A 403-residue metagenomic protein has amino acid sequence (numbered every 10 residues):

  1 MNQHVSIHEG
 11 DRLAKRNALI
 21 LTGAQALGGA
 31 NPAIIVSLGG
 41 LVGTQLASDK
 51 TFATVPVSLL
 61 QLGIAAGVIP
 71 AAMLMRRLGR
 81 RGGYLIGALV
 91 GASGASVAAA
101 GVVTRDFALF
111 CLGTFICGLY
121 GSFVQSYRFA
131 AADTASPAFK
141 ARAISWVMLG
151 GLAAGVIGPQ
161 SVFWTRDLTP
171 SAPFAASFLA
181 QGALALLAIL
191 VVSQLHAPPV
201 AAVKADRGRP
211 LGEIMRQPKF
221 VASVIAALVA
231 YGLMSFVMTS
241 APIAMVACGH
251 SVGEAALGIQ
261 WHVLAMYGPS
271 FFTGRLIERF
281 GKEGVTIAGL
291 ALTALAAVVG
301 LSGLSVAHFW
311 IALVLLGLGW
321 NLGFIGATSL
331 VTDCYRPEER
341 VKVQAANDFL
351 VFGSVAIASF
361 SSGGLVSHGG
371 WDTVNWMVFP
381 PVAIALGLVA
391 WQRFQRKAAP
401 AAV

Functional and structural regions predicted by a protein language model:
N2-K15, H196-I225: Juxtamembrane intracellular "pre-TM" segments in multi-pass secondary transporters
A26, F107-S122, H308-L322: Hydrophobic core of transmembrane alpha-helices in multi-pass small-molecule transporters, especially MFS/SLC-type
G39, G121-A135, L322-Y335: Intracellular juxtamembrane helix-capping segments at the cytosolic ends of symmetry-related transmembrane helices
G67-R80, P269-K282, V366: Helix-to-loop junctions at the C-terminal end of transmembrane segments in multipass secondary transporters
R81-G82, W164-A183, G364-V382: A membrane-interface helix-boundary motif in multi-pass transporters
L89-T104, L292-L304: C-terminal ends and interior cores of transmembrane alpha-helices in multi-pass membrane transporters/permeases
C111-L149: Cytoplasmic helix-loop-helix junction between adjacent transmembrane helices in 12-TM secondary transporters
V162-F163, G182-A202, L388-R393: C-terminal membrane-cytosol helix-exit motif in multi-pass small-molecule transporters
